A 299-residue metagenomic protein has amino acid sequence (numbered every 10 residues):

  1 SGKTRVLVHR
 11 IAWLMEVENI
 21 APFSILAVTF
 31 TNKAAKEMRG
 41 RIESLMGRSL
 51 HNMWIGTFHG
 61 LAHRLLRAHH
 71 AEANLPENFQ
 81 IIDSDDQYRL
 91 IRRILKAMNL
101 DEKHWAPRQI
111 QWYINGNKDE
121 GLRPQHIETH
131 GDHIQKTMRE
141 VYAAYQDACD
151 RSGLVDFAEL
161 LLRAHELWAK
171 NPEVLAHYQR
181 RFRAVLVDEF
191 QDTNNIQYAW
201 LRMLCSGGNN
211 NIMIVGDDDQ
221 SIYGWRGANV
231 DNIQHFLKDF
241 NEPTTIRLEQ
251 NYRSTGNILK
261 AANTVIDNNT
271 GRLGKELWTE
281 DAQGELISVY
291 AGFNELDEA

Functional and structural regions predicted by a protein language model:
S1-E77, I81-I82, A176, K260-N263: P-loop NTPase Walker
S1-L7, I11, N241-T244, E249-A299: Helicase P-loop NTPase motor core
S1-R5, L26-A27, A34-A35, W54 (+3 more regions): Conserved helicase NTPase motor core
I20-S24, S49-N52, G207-N211, D217-D219 (+2 more regions): Short glycine-/polar-rich loops that comprise or flank the Walker A/P-loop and associated switch/sensor motifs
A34-R39, A62-L65, L122, S221-G224 (+3 more regions): Switch/connector loops and helix/strand junctions flanking conserved nucleotide-binding motifs in nucleotide-processing
L50-M53, A71-E159, F182, T245-R247 (+3 more regions): ATP-hydrolysis module of ASCE/P-loop NTPase motor domains, specifically the Walker B Asp-Glu catalytic pair
L65-H70, I222-D239, A262: Short regulatory helix/loop adjacent to the ATP-binding pocket of P-loop NTPases
K103, K118-P124, N209, V265-L277: Proline-centered turn/helix-capping motifs that create local helix->coil transitions or kinks
